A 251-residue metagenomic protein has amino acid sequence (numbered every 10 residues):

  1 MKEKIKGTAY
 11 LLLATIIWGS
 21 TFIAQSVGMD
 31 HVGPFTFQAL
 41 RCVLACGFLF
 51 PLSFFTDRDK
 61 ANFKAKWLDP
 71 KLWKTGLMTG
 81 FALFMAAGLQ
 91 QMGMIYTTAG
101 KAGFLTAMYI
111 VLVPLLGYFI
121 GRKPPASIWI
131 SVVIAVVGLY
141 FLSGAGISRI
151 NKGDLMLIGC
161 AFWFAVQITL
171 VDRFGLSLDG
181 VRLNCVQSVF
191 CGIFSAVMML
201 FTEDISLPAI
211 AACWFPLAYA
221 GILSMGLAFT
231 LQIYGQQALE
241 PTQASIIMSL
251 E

Functional and structural regions predicted by a protein language model:
M1-L40, F81, L89, G146-R173 (+1 more regions): Glycine-/small-residue-enriched transmembrane alpha-helix faces in small-molecule transporters and effluxers
I17, T21-F22, F50-T106, F141 (+1 more regions): Specific transmembrane alpha-helical segments of multi-pass solute transporters/efflux pumps, especially DMT/EamA
I23-P34, A61-A65, Q91-Y96, Y140-L155 (+1 more regions): Membrane-interface helix termini and inter-helical loops of multi-pass transporters
G28, F37, R41, G93 (+5 more regions): Hydrophobic/aromatic residues within transmembrane alpha-helices of multi-pass small-molecule transporters
Q38-L40, A102-M108, V171-I193, M225-E251: Helix-helix packing/entry segments at the starts of transmembrane helices
F48-S53, Y109-I130: C-terminal transmembrane-helix exit sites in multi-pass transporters
L49, P124-G144, C160, F164 (+1 more regions): Hydrophobic transmembrane alpha-helices of multi-pass small-molecule transport proteins
K71-M78, P124-A135, D154-L157, L178-S188: Cytoplasmic-side transmembrane-helix entry/capping segments in multi-pass membrane proteins
